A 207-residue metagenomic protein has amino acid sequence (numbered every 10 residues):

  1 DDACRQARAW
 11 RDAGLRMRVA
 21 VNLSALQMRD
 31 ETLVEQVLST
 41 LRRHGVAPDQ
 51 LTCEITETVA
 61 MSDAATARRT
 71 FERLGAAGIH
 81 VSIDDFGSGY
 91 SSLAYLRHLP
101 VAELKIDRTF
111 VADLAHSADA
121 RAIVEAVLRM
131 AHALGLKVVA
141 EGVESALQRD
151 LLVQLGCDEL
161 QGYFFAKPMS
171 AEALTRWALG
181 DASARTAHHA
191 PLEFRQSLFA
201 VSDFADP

Functional and structural regions predicted by a protein language model:
A3, V37, V127: Aromatic/hydrophobic pocket-lining residues that form π-stacking "cages" and hydrophobic walls in ligand
A3-R11, L41: Short catalytic/binding micro-motifs of nucleotide second-messenger systems
R5-R8, A76, L136, S183: Charged DNA-binding/catalytic regions of mobile-element recombinases
L15-L23, S170-R176: Flexible, glycine/charge-rich interdomain/linker segments that couple and regulate nucleotide signaling catalytic cores
V19, A25, R29-L114, M130-P168: The catalytic core of metal-dependent phosphodiesterases that act on cyclic dinucleotides
A67, A120, V124: Short, conserved glycine- and acidic-residue-centered signature motifs in active-site or ligand-binding loops
I83, V124-E125: Short loop-to-alpha-helix "cap/lid" segments that border enzyme active sites across diverse enzyme classes
E172-P207: Intrinsically disordered or compositionally simple regulatory linkers and C-terminal tails in signal-transduction
